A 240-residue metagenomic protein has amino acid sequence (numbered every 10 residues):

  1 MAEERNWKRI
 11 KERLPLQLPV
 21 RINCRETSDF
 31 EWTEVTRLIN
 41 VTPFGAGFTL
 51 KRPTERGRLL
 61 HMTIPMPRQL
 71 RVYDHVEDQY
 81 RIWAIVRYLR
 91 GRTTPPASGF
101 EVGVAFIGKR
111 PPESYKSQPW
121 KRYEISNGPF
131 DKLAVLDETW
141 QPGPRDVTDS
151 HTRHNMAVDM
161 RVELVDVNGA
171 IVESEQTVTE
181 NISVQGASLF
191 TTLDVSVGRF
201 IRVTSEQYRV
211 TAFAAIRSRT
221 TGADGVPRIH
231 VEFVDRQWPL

Functional and structural regions predicted by a protein language model:
M1-L240: Structured alpha-helical
